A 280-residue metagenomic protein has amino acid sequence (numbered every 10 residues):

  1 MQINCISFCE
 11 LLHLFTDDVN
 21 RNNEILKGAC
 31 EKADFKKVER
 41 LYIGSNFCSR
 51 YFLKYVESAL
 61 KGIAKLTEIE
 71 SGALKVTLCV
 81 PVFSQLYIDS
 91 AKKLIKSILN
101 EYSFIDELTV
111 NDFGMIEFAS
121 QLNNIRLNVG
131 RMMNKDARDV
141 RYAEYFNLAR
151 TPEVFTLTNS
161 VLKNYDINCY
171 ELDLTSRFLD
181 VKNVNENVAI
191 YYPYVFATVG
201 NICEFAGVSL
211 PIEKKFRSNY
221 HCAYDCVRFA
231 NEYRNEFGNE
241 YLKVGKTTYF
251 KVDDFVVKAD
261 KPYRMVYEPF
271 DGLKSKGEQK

Functional and structural regions predicted by a protein language model:
M1-K65, L74-K280: Active-site pocket-lining/capping segments in soluble small-molecule metabolic enzymes
